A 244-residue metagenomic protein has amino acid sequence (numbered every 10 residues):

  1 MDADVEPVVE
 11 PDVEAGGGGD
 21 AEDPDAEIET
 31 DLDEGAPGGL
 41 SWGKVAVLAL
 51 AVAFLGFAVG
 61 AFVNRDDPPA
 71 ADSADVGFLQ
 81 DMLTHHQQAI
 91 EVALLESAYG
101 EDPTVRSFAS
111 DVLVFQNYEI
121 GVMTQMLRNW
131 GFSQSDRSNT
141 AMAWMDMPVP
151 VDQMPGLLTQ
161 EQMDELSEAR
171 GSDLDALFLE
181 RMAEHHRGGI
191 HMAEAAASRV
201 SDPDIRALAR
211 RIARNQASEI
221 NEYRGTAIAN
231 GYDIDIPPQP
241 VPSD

Functional and structural regions predicted by a protein language model:
M1-L40: Terminal targeting segments of Actinobacterial cell-envelope proteins
E34-D244: All-alpha RGS (Regulator of G-protein Signaling) helical domain and cognate RGS-like helical scaffolds
